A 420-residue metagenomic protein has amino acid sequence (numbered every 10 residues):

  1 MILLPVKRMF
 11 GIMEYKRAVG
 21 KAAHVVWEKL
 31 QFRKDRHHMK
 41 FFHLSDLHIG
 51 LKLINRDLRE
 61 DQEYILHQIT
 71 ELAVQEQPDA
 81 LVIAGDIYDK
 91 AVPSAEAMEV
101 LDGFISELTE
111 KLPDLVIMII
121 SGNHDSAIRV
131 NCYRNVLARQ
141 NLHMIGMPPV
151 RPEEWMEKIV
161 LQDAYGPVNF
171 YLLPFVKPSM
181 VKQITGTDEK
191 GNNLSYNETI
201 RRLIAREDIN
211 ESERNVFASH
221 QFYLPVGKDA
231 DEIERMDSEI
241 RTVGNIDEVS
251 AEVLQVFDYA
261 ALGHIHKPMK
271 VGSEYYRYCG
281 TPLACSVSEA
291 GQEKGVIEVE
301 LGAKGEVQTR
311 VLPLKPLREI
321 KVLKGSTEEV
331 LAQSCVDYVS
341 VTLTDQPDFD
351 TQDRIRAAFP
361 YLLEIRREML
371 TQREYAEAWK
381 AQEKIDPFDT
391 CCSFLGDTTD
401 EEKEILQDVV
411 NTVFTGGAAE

Functional and structural regions predicted by a protein language model:
V26, Q31-S106, P113-D114, N411-T412 (+1 more regions): N-terminal active-site segment of His-dependent metallophosphoesterases
L44-S45, L81-G85, V116-N123, H143-P148 (+3 more regions): Active-site neighborhood of phospho(di)ester-bond hydrolases with catalytic His/Asp-centered motifs
G50-L51, D89-V92, I120-N131, R151-W155 (+4 more regions): Active-site environment of divalent metal-dependent phosphoester hydrolases
I54, I87-F104, S121-Q140, M144-G146 (+1 more regions): Metal-dependent catalytic neighborhoods of phosphoester/phosphodiester hydrolases
P78-E96, L112-I128, F222-N245: Active-site neighborhood of divalent metal-dependent phosphoester/pyrophosphate hydrolases
Q140-T242: Conserved catalytic scaffold of divalent metal-dependent phosphoesterases
L224-V307: Conserved beta-sheet core of the metallophosphoesterase superfamily
E300-E420: Accessory, non-catalytic peripheral segments of nucleic-acid enzymes
